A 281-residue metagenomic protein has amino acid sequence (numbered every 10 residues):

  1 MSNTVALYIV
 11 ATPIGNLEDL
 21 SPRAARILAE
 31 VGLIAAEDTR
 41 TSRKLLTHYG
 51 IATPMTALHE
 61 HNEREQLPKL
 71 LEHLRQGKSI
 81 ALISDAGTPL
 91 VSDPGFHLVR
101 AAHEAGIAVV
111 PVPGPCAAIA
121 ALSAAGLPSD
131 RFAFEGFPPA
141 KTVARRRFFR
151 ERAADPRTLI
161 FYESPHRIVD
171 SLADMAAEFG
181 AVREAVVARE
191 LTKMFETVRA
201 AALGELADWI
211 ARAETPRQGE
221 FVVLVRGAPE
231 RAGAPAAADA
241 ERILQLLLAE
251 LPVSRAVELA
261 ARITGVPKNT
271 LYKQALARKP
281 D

Functional and structural regions predicted by a protein language model:
M1-E60: Glycine-rich, flexible N-terminal cofactor/catalytic loop recognition
T4, T158, P165-D281: A contiguous loop/helix-start segment that scaffolds small-molecule binding in enzyme catalytic cores
V5-L7, G77-A81, R157-T158: Loop/turn-to-beta-strand initiation segments
I27-I34, G106-V110, T158-L159: Short active-site oxyanion
A36, P111-G114, F161, V187: General beta-strand structural signal in soluble alpha/beta enzymes
A57-R64, P138-K141: Conserved helicase motor
R75-A120, H166-D170: A glycine-rich beta-strand to alpha-helix segment that forms a phosphate/ribose-binding loop at ligand/cofactor sites
H97-D155: Class I SAM-dependent methyltransferase SAM-binding "motif I" and its flanking Rossmann-like core
